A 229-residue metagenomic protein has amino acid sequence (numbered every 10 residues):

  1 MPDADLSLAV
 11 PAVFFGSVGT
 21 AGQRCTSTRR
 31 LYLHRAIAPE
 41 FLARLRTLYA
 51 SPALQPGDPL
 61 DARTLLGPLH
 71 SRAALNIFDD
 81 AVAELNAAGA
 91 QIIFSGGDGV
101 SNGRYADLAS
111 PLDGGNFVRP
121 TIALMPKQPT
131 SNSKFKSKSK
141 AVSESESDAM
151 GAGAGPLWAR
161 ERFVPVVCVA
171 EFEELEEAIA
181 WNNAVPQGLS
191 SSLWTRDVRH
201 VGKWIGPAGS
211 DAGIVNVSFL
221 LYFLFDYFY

Functional and structural regions predicted by a protein language model:
M1-K140, E146-G151, V217: ALDH superfamily catalytic-core signature
S110-G114, V118-K140, E144-Y229: Conserved C-terminal structural/oligomerization subdomain of aldehyde/semialdehyde dehydrogenase
